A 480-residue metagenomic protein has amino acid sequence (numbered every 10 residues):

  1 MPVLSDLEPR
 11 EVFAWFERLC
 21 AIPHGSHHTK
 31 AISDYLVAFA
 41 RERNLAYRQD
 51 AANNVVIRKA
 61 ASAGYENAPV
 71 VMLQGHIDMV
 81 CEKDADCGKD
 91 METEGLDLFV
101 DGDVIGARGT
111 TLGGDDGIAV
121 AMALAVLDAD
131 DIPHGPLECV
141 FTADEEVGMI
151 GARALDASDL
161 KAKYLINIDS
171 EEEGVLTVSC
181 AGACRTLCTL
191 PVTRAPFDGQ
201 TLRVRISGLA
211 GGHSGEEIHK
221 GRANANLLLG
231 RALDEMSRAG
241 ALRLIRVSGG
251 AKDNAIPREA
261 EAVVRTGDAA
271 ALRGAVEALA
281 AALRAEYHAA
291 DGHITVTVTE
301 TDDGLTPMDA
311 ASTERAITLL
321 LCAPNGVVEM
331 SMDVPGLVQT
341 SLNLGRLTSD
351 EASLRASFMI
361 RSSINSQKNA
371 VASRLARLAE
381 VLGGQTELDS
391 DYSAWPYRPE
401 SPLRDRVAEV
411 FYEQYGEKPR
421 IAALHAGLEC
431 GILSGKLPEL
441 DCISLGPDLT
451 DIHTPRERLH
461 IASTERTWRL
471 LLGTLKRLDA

Functional and structural regions predicted by a protein language model:
M1-V104: Acidic/His- and Gly-rich active-site-bordering loop/insert found across diverse amide/peptide-bond hydrolases
L4, P9, M332, Q339-S341 (+3 more regions): Zn-dependent metallopeptidase/amidohydrolase metal-coordination segment
E17-A21, K252, V263, T295-P307 (+3 more regions): A short beta-alpha structural unit
Y65-K163, D198-T201, A310-E314, L321-S331 (+2 more regions): Active-site metal-coordination/substrate-binding segment of hydrolases, especially metallo-dependent peptidases
G135-A225, L233, S237: Fold-level recognition of mixed alpha/beta catalytic cores in primary-metabolism enzymes, strongest
S158, R222-A239, D268-A269, A311-L321 (+4 more regions): His/Asp/Glu-rich mid-to-C-terminal helical/loop segments that flank catalytic regions of hydrolases
N224-L227, R231-V247, Y397-L440: Active-site-adjacent substrate-binding region of metalloamidase/peptidase-like peptide-processing proteins
D253-M330: A conserved active-site cap/scaffold subdomain adjacent to cofactor or substrate pockets
